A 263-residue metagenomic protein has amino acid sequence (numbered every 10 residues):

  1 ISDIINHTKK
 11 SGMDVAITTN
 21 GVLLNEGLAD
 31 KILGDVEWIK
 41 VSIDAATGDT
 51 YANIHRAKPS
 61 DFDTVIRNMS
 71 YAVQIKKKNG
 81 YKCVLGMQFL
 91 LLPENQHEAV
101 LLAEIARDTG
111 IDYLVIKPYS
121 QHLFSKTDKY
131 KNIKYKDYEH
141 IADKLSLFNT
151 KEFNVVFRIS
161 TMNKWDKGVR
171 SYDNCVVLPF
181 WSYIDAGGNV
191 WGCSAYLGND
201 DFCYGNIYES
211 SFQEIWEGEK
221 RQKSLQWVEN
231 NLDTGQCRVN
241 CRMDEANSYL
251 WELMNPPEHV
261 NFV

Functional and structural regions predicted by a protein language model:
I1-T18, V22-D35: Conserved Radical SAM active-site core
N6, K10, Q74, M243: Short, well-ordered alpha-helices that flank and scaffold nucleotide-derived cofactor binding pockets
S11-D14, D30-S210, L250-E252: Radical SAM enzyme [4Fe-4S]-AdoMet core and its adjacent flexible, acidic and glycine-rich loops/tails across
T18, L91-L92, I215: A generic secondary-structure micro-motif detector that highlights 1-2 residue hydrophobic/ambivalent hotspots embedded
L23, P93-N95, E245: Residues that cap or initiate secondary-structure elements
N25, A52, Q213: Nucleotide phosphate-binding site architecture
K167-N174, N189-V190, S194-V263: Flexible mid-to-C-terminal extensions adjoining Fe-S/redox cofactors in radical SAM and related proteins
